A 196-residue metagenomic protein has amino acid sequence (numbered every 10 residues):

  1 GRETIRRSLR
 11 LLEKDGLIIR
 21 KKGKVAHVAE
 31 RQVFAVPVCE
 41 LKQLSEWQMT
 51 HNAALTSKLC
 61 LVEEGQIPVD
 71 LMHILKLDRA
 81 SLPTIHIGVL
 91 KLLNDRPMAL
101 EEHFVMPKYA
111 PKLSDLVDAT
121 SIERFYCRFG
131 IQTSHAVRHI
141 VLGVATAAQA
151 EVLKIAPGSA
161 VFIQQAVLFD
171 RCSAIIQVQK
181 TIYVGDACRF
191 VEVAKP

Functional and structural regions predicted by a protein language model:
G1-V28: N-terminal helix-turn-helix
E30-P196: All-alpha effector-binding/dimerization core of bacterial HTH-type transcriptional repressors
